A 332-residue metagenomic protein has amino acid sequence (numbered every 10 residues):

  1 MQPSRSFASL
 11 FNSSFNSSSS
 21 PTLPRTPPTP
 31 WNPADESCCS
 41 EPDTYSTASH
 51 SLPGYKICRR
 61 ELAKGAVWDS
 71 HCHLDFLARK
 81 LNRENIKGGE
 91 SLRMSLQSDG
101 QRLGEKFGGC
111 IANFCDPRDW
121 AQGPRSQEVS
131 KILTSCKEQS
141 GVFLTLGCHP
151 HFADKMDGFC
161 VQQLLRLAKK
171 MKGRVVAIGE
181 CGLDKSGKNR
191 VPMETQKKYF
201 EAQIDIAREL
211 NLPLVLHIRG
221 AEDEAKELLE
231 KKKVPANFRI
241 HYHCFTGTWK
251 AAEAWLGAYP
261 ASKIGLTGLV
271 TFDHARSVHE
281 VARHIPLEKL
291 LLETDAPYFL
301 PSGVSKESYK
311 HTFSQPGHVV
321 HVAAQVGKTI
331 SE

Functional and structural regions predicted by a protein language model:
Q2-E332: Mid-domain alpha/beta scaffold segments of enzyme catalytic cores
